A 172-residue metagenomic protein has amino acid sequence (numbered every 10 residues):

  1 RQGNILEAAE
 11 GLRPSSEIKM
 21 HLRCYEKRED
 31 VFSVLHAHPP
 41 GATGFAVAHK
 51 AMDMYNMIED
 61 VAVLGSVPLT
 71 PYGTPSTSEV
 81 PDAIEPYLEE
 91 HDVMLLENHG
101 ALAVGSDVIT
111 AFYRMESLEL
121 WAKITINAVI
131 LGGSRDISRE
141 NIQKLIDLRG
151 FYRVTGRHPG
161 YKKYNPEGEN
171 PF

Functional and structural regions predicted by a protein language model:
R1-F172: Glycine-rich flexible loops
